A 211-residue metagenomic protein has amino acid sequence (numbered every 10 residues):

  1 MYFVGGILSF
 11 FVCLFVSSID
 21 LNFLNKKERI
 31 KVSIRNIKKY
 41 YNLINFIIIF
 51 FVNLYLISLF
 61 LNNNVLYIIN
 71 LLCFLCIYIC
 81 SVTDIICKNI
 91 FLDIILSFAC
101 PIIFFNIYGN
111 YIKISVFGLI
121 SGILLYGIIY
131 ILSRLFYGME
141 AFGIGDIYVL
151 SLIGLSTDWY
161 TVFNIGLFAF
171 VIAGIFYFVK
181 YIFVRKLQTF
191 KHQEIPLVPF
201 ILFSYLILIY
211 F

Functional and structural regions predicted by a protein language model:
M1-F211: A membrane-topology feature that recognizes alpha-helical transmembrane segments and their immediate juxtamembrane
